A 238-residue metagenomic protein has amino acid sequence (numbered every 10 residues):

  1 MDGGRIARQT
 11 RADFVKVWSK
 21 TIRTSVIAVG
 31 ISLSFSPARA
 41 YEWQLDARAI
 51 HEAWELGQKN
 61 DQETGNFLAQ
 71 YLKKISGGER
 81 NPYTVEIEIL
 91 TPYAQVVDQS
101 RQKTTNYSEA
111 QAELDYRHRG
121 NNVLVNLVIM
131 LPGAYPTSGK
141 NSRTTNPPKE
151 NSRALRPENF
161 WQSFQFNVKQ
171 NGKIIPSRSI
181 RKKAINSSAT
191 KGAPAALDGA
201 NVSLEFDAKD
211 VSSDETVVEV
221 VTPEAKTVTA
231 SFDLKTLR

Functional and structural regions predicted by a protein language model:
D2-A12: Intrinsic disorder/low-complexity segments
T10-V26: Bacterial N-terminal signal peptides that target proteins for export
T24-S34: Bacterial N-terminal signal peptides
L33-Y41: Bacterial Sec-dependent signal peptides at the C-terminal "C-region" and cleavage site
A40-R238: Conserved functional micro-motifs across diverse proteins
